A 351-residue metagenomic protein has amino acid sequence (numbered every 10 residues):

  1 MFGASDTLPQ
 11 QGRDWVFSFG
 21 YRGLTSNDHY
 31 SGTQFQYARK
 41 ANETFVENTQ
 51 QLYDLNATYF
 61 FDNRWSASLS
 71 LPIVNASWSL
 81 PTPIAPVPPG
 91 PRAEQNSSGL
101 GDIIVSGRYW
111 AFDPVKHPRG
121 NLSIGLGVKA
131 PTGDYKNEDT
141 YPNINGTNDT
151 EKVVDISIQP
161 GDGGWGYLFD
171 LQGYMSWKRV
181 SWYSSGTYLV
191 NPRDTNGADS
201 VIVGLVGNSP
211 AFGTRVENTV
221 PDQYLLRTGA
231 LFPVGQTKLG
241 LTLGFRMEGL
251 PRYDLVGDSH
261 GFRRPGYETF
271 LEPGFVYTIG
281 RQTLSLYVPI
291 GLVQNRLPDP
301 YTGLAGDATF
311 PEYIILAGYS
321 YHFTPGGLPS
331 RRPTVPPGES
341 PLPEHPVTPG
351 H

Functional and structural regions predicted by a protein language model:
M1-R39, V115-S123, T132-K136, P325-H351: Outer-membrane beta-barrel biogenesis signature
D6-T7, F19-Y21, L55-Y59, L69 (+9 more regions): Residues on the lipid-exposed face of transmembrane beta-strands in outer-membrane beta-barrel proteins
R13, T49-Y53, S97-I103, G120 (+5 more regions): Residues that define the transmembrane beta-barrel architecture of outer-membrane proteins
W15, W65-A67, P114-H117, R179-W182 (+3 more regions): Repeated loop/turn-to-beta-strand initiation elements of outer-membrane beta-barrel proteins
Y21-N27, L71-S77, A111, V128-D134 (+7 more regions): Transmembrane beta-strands of outer-membrane beta-barrel pores
G23-L52, I156-P160: Surface-exposed strand-loop-strand hairpins of Gram-negative outer-membrane beta-barrel proteins
Y30-K40, D194-H351: Outer membrane beta-barrel transmembrane domains
A76-T219: Outer-membrane pore/translocation modules
